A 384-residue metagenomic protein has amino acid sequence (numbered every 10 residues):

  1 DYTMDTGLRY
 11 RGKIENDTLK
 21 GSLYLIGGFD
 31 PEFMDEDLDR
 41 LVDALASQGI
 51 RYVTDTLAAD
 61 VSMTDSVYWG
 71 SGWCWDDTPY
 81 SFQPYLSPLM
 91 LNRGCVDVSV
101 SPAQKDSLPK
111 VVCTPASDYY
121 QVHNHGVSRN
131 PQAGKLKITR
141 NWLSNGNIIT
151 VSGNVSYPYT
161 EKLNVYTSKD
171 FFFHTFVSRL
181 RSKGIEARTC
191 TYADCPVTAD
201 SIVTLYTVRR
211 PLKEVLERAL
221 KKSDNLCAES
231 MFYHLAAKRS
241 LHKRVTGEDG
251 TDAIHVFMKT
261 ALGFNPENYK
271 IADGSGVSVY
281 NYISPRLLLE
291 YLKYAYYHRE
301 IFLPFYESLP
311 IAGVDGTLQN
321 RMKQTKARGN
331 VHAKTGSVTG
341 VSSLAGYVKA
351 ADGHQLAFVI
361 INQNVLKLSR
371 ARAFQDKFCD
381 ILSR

Functional and structural regions predicted by a protein language model:
D1-D5, T18-S22, Y52-T54, P84-L86 (+10 more regions): Extracytoplasmic
D1-P84, L91-R93, V98-S99, G146 (+5 more regions): Active-site-adjacent loops and short helices of periplasmic peptidoglycan-processing enzymes
L25-G27, V151-G153, E161-K162, E229-Y233 (+2 more regions): Short, well-ordered beta-strand elements
T64-S117, N281-K326: A conserved catalytic-loop motif detector
Y120-W142, I202-V208, N320-A351: Short, Gly/Ser/Thr-enriched beta-strand-loop segments that form substrate-interacting elements of hydrolase/peptidase
V127-Y306: A small/polar active-site loop signature that marks catalytic segments
A253, M258, P266-R384: C-terminal soluble interaction/assembly domains
